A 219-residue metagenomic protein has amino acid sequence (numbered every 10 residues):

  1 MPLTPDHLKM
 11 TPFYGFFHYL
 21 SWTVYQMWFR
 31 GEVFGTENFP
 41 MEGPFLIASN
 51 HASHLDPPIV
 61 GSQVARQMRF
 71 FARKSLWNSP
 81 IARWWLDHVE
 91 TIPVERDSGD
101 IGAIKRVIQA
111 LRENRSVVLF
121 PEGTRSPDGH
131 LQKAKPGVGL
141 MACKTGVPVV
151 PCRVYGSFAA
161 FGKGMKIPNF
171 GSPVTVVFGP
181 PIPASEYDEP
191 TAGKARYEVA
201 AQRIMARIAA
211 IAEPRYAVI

Functional and structural regions predicted by a protein language model:
P2-F13, G102-I219: Non-catalytic C-terminal accessory region of glycerolipid acyltransferases and related lyso-lipid remodeling enzymes
T11-Y19, Q26-M27, F39-S98, R106: Catalytic core of membrane glycerolipid acyltransferases/transacylases, capturing the structured, soluble-facing
Q26-F34, F158-F161: Short gly/ser/thr-rich secondary-structure transition/capping motifs
R30, P44, P173-T175: A residue-level signal for beta-strand positions that form part of recognition/binding surfaces within mature
V33, F70, T91-P93, V149 (+1 more regions): Conserved beta-strand scaffold positions in the cores of enzyme catalytic domains, especially in NTP/NDP-utilizing
E37, K74, E95, R153 (+1 more regions): Residues at the C-termini of beta-strands that transition into short coil/loop
E37-P40, N169: A short beta-turn/loop motif at secondary-structure boundaries
